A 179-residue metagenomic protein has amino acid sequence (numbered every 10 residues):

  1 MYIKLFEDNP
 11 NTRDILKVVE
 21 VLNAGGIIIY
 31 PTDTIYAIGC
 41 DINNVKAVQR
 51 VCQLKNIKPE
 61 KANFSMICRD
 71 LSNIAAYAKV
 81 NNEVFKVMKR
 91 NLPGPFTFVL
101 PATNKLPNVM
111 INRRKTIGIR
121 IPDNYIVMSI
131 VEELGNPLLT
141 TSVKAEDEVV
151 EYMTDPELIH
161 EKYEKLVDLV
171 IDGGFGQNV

Functional and structural regions predicted by a protein language model:
M1-V179: Active-site-adjacent structural elements in enzyme catalytic cores
